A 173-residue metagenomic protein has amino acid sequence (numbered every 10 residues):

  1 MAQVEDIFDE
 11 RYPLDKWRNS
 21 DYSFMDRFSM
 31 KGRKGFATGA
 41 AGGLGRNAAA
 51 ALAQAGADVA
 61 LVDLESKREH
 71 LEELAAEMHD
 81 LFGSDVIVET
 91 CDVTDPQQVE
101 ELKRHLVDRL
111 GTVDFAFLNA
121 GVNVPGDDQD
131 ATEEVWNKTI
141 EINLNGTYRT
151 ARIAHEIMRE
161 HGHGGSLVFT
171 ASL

Functional and structural regions predicted by a protein language model:
M1-G32: Non-catalytic terminal and boundary segments that flank Rossmann-like NAD(P)-dependent oxidoreductase
A41-G42: Conserved glycine-rich cofactor-binding loop
A57-E73: Conserved glycine-rich Rossmann-like NAD(P)H-binding loop of the short-chain dehydrogenase/reductase
R68, T90-L102, E133: The beta1-alpha1 cofactor-binding region of Rossmann-like NAD(H)/NADP(H)-dependent oxidoreductases
D127-I140: Substrate-binding pocket helix/loop in short-chain dehydrogenase/reductase
A151-R152: A short, exposed helix-loop element centered on a Lys and neighboring polar residues
S172: Residue(s) in the substrate-gating loop at a strand-loop-helix junction that position the organic substrate next
